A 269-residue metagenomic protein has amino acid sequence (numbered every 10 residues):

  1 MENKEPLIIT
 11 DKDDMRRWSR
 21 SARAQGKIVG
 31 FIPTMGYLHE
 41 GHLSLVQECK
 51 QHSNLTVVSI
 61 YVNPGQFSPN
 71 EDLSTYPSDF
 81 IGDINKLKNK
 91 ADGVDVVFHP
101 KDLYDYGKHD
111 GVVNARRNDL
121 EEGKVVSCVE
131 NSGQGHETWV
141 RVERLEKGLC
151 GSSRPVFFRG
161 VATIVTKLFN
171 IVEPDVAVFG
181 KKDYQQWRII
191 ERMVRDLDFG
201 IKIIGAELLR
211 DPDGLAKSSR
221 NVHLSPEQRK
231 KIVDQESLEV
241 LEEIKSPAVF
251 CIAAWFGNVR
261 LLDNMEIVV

Functional and structural regions predicted by a protein language model:
E2-K231, Q235-S237, N258, M265-V268: Nucleotidyltransferase catalytic core that binds NTPs
I232-R260: Acidic/histidine-rich
